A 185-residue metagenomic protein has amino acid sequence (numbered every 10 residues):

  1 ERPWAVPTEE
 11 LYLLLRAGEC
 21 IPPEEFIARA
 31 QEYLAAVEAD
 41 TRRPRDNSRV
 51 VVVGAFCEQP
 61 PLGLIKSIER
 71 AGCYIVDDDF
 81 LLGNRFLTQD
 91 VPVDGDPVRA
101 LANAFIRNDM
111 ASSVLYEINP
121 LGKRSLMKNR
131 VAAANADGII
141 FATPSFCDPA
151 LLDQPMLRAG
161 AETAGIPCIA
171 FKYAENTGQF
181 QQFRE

Functional and structural regions predicted by a protein language model:
E1-L87: A charged, amphipathic alpha-helical module
R2-P3, A35-V37, V98-A100, M127-V131: Short hydrophobic/aromatic-rich motifs at helix boundaries and adjacent loops
P23, I27-A30, P61, G95-R99 (+2 more regions): Alpha-helix initiation and N-capping motif
R42-R45, I106-N108, N135-G138: A short alpha-helix capping/helix-coil boundary motif
V53, L115-Y116, S145-F146: A generic structural signal for short
F56-N119, K123-M127: Redox- and metal-dependent alpha/beta enzyme cores, enriched for Fe-S-associated oxidoreductases and cofactor-handling
K123-G138, A142-E185: TerminUS-proximal long segments
